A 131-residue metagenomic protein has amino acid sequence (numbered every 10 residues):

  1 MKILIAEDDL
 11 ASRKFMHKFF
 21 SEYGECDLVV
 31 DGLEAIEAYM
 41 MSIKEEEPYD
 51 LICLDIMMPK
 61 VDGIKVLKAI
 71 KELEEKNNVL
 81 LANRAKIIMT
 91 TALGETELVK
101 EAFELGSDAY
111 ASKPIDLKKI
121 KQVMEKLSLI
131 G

Functional and structural regions predicted by a protein language model:
E7: Conserved acidic carboxylate
K14-S21: Charged docking surfaces used in two-component/phosphorelay signaling
S21, L28-M41, G63: Helix N-cap/capping motif at the beta->alpha junctions
E37, I64-N83: Short amphipathic alpha-helix used as the core "switch/output" element in two-component signaling
M58: Receiver (REC) domain active-site loop signature in two-component systems and cognate sites in sensor histidine kinases
A82-N83, G94-A109, Q122: Alpha4 helix (beta4-alpha4-beta5 surface) of REC/receiver domains from two-component response regulators
S112-K113: A Lys-centered signature of the CheY-like receiver
